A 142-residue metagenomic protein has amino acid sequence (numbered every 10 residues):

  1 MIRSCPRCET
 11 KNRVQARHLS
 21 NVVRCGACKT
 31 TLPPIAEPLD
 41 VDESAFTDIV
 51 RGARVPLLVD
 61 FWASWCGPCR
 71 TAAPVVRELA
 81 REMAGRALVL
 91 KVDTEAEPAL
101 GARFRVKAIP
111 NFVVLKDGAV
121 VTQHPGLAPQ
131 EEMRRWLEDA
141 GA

Functional and structural regions predicted by a protein language model:
C5-C8, C25-C28: Short cysteine-rich clusters marking metal-coordination/redox-active sites
N12, L32, A73: Cys/His-rich microdomains that often coordinate metals
V14-V23: Short linker/helix segments within small regulatory modules
K29-E37: Short Cys/His-rich micro-motifs in 6-15 aa windows
L39-L57: A short beta-strand-turn-helix
R54, F61-W65, A108: Short pre-active-site segment immediately N-terminal to redox-active cysteine/selenocysteine motifs in thiol-based
F61, A72, V76-A80, A84-A99: Thiol-based oxidoreductase modules, predominantly thioredoxin-like and allied folds used for disulfide exchange
A108, V113-A142: Non-catalytic, surface beta->alpha helical segment in thiol-disulfide oxidoreductase systems
